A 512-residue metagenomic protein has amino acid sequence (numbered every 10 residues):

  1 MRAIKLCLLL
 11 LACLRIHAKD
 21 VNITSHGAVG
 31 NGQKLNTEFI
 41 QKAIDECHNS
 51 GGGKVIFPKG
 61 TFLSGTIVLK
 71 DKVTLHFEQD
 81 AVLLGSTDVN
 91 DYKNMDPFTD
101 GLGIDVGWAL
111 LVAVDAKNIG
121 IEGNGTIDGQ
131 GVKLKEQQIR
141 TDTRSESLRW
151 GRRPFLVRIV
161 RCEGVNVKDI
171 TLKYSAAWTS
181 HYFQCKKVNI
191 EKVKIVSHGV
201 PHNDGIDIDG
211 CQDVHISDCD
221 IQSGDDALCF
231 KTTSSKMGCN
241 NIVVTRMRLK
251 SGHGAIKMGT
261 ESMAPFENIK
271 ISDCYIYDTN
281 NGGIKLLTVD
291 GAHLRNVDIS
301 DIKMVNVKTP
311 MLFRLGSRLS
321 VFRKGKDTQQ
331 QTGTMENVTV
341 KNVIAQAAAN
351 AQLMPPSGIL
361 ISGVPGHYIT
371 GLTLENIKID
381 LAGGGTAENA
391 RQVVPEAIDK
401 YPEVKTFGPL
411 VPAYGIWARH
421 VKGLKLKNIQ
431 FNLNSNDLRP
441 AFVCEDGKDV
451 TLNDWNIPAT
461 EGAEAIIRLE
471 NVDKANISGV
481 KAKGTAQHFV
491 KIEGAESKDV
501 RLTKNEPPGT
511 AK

Functional and structural regions predicted by a protein language model:
M1-R2, A81: N-terminal hydrophobic targeting signals that begin at the initiator methionine
R2-L9: Sec-dependent signal peptide recognition, specifically the positively charged N-region followed immediately by
K5, L14-R15: Classical Sec-dependent N-terminal signal peptides that target proteins to the secretory pathway
L10, H17-K512: Extracellular/periplasmic carbohydrate-active domains that bind, remodel, or depolymerize complex polysaccharides
